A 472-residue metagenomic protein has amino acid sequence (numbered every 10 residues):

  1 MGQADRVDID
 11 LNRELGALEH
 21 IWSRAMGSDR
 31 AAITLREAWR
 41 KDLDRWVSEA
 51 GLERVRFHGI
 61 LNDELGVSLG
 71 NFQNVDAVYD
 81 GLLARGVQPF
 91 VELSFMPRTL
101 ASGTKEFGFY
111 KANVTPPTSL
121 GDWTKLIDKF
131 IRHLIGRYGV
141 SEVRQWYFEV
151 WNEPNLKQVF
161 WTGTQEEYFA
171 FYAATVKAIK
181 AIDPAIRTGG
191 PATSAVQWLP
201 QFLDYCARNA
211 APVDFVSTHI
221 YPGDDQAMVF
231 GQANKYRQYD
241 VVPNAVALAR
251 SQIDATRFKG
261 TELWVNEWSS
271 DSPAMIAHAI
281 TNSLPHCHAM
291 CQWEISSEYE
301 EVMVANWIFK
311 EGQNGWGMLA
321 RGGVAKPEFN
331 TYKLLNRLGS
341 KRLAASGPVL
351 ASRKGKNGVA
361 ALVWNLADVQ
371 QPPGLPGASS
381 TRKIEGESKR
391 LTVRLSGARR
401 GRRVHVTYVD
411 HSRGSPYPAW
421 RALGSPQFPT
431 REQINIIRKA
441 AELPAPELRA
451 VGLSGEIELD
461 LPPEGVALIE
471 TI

Functional and structural regions predicted by a protein language model:
M1-E53, P463, I472: Mature N-terminal, pre-catalytic/accessory segment of carbohydrate-active enzymes
D42, F215-P273, H288, R337-R342: Glycoside hydrolase catalytic-domain groove-lining segments
V47-Y239, L248: Substrate-binding cleft and catalytic face of glycoside hydrolase catalytic domains, especially the flexible beta-alpha
I60-N62, V91-L100, D224, M290-V302 (+1 more regions): Short, solvent-exposed beta-strand-terminating loops
V78-Q88, H133-E142, T175-I186, L248-T261 (+4 more regions): A structural motif corresponding to the C-terminal end of an alpha-helix and its immediate exit/capping segment
V265-T381, S415: Aromatic/acidic polysaccharide-binding cleft in carbohydrate-active enzymes
G347-S425, E458, P463-E470: Carbohydrate-binding surface patches
Q427-I472: C-terminal beta-strand-rich structural cap/linker in extracellular carbohydrate-active enzymes
